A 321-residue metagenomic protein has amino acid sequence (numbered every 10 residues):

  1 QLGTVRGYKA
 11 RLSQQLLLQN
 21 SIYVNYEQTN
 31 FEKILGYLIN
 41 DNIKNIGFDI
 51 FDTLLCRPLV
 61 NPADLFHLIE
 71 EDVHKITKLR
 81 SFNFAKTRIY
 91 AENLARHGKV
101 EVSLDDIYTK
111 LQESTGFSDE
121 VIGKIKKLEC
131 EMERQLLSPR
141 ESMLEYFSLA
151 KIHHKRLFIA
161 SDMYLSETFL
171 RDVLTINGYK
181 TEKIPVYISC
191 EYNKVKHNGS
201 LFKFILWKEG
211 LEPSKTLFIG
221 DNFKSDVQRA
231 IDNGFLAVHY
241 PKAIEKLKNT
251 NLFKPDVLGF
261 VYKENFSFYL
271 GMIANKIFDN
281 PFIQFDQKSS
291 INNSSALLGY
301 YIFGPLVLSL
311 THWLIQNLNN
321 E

Functional and structural regions predicted by a protein language model:
Q1-F48, N280-F285, S295-L298, I302-N320: Non-catalytic pre-domain segments flanking phosphatase-related domains
L35-K86: Active-site neighborhood of HAD-like aspartate-dependent phosphohydrolases
P62-L65, V100-L104, Q135-M143, S166 (+2 more regions): Phosphate/oxyanion-binding active-site loops and adjacent basic polyanion-contact surfaces
I69-L128: A metal-dependent, Asp-based hydrolase signature
S114, S118, F253-T311: Active-site cores of enzymes that catalyze phosphoryl transfer or operate on phosphate-rich substrates
I122-T175, P185-Y192: Substrate-recognition element of Asp-dependent hydrolases with the DxDx(T/V) motif
N198-K224: Conserved Lys-Pro-Asp/Glu-containing loop-to-beta segment of HAD-superfamily phosphomonoesterases, centered on
D221-A237: Acidic, divalent-metal-coordinating active-site segment for phosphoryl/phosphodiester hydrolysis, typified by short
